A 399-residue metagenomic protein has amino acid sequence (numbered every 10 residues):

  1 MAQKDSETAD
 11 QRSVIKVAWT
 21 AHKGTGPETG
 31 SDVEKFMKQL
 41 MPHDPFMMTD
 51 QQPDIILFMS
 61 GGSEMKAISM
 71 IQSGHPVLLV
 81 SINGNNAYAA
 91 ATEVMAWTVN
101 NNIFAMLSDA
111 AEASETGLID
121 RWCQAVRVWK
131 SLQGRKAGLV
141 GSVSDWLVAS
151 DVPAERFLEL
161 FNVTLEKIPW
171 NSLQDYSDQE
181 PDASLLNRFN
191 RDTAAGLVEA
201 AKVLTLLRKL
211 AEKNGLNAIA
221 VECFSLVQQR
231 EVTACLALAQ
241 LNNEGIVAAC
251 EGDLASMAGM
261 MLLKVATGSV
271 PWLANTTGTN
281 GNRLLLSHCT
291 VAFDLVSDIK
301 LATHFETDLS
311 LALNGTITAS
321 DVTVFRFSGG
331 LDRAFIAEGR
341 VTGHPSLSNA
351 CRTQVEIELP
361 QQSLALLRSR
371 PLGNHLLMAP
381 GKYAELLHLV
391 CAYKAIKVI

Functional and structural regions predicted by a protein language model:
A2, T25-Q133, V143-S150, L284-H288: Cofactor- and metal-binding active-site motifs of prokaryotic enzymes that mediate redox/radical or nucleophilic
K4-G26, G134-S144: Short beta-strand segments enriched in small/hydrophobic residues
A18, I55-M59, A218-A220: Structural motif
H22-G24, G62-S63, S142-D145, F224-L226 (+3 more regions): Short, glycine-/Ser/Thr-/acidic-enriched flexible segments
M48-D50, L79, M106-D109, E166-I168 (+4 more regions): General beta-strand structural signal in soluble alpha/beta enzymes
A96-S269: Conserved, well-structured core segments that form the ligand-binding/active-site neighborhood of functional domains
I246-S346: C-terminal catalytic subdomain
L313-I399: Extended hydrophobic packing segments that form well-structured cores
